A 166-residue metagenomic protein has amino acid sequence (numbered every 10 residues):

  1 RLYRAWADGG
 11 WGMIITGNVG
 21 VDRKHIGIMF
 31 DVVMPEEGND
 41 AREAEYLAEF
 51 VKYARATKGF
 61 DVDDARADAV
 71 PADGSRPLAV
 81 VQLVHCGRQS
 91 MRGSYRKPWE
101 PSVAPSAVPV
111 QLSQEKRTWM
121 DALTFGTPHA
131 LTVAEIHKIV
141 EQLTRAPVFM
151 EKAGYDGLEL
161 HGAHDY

Functional and structural regions predicted by a protein language model:
R1-C86, G93-Y95, P128, I139 (+1 more regions): N-terminal capping/small domains of soluble enzymes
W11, G154-Y155: A structural motif
G17-V21, H161-Y166: Short glycine-enriched loops at secondary-structure junctions
K52, S75-L78, V84-F149, A153: Non-globular sequence segments
L158: Glycine-rich loop/hinge motif
